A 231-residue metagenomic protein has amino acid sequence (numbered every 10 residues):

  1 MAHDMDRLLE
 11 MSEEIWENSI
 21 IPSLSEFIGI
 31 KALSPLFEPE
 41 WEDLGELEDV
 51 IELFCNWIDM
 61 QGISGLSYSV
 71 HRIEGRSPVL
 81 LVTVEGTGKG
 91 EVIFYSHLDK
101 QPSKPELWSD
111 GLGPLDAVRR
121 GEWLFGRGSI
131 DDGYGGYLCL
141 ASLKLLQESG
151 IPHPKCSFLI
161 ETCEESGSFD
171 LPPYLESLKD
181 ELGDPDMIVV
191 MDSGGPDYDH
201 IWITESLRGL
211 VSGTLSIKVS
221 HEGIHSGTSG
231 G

Functional and structural regions predicted by a protein language model:
A2-K104: N-terminal helical capping/dimerization or prosegment-like subdomains of hydrolases acting on amide or phosphate bonds
G65, K89-S157: Active-site metal-coordination/substrate-binding segment of hydrolases, especially metallo-dependent peptidases
L81, S157, S212-S216: Beta-strand secondary-structure signal
Y95-H97, I160, V189-D192, S216-K218: Short beta-strand segments
L124-G126, H221-G227: Short small-residue beta-strand/loop micro-motif enriched in glycine and branched aliphatics
G128-S206: Acidic/histidine-rich catalytic neighborhood of metal-dependent amide-processing enzymes
P173, S226-G231: A short core secondary-structure module
W202-K218: Flexible glycine/proline-rich, aromatic-decorated loop/lid segments
